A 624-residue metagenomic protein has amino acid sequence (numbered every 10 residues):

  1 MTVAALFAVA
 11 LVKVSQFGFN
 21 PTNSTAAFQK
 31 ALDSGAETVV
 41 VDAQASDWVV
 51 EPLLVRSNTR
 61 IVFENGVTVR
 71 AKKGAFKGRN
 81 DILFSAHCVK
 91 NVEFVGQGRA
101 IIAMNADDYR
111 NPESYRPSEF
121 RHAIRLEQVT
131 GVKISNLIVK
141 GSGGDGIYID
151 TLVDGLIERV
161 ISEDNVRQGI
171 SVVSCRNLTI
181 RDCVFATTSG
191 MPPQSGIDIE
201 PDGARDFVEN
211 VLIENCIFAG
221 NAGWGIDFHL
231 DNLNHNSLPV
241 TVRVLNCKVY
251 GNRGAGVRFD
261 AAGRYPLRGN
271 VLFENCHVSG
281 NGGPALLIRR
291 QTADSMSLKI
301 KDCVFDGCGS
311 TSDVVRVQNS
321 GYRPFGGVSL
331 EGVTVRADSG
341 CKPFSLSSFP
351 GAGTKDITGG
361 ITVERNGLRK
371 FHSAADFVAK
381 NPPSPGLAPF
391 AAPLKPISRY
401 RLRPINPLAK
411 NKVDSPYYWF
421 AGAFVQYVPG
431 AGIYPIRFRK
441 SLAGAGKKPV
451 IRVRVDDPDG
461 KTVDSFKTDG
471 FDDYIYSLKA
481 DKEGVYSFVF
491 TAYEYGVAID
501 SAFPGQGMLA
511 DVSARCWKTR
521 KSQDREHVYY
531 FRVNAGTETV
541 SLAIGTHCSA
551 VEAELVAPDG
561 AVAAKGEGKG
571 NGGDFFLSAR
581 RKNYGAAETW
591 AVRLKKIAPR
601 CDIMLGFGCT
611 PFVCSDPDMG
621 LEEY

Functional and structural regions predicted by a protein language model:
T2-L11: Hydrophobic h-region of N-terminal signal peptides that target proteins for export in Gram-negative bacteria
V14-D42, V49: Acidic Gly/Asp/Thr-rich repetitive segments characteristic of extracellular carbohydrate-active and adhesion proteins
Q29-S34, S46-V62, R70-E93, N105-G131 (+6 more regions): Extracellular beta-strand-rich solenoid/capping regions of secreted or surface-exposed proteins that bind or remodel
Q44-A45, N58, E64-G66, R99 (+3 more regions): Tight coil/turn sites that cap or link beta-strands
V49-E51, A71-G74, M104-Y109, H122 (+9 more regions): Short glycine/acidic-rich loop motifs that flank beta-strands on beta-rich extracellular proteins
N65-G66, K90-I101, T130-G141, V153-R167 (+7 more regions): Right-handed parallel beta-helix
C308, R323-P389: Acidic, glycine- and Ser/Thr-rich low-complexity intrinsically disordered tracts in extracellular/secreted proteins
N381-Y624: Acidic, Ser/Thr/Pro
